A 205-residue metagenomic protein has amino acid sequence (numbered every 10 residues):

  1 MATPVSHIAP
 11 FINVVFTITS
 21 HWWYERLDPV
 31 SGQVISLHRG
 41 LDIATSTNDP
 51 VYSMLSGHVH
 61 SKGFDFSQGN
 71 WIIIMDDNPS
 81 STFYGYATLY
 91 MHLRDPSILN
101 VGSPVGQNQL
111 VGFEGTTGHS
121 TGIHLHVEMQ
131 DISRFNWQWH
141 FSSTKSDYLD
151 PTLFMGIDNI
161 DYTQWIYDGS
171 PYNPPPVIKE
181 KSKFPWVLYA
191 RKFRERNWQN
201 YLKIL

Functional and structural regions predicted by a protein language model:
M1-N70, P79-S80, Q107, T116 (+3 more regions): Surface-exposed, glycine-biased beta-strand/turn segments
I35-R39, F83-Y90, F141-L153: Glycine-rich, flexible loop segments associated with nucleotide phosphate handling
D42-A44, V51-S53, W71-M75, T88-H92 (+2 more regions): Structural recognition of the beta-strand scaffold that forms the well-ordered cores of secreted hydrolase catalytic
S46, Y52, K62, T82-N108 (+1 more regions): Short histidine-centered loop motifs in beta-beta connectors
N70-D76, S103-I178: Conserved, short, structured surface segments that act as functional micro-motifs
